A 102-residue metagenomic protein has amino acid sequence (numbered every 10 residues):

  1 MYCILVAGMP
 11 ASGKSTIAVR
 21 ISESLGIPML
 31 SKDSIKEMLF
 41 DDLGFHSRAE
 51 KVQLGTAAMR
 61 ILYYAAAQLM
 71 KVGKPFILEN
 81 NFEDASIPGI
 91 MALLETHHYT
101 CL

Functional and structural regions predicted by a protein language model:
C3: Walker A (P-loop) ATP-phosphate-binding motif of ABC ATPase nucleotide-binding domains
V6: Hydrophobic anchor at the beta1->P-loop junction of P-loop NTPases
M9-P10: The conserved Walker
G13: Conserved glycine(s) of the Walker
T16-V72: Conserved substrate/cofactor phosphate-moiety recognition/catalytic segment in nucleotide-dependent phosphotransferases
L54-T100: Glycine-rich phosphate-binding loop used to anchor ATP phosphates in small-molecule kinases, encompassing both
